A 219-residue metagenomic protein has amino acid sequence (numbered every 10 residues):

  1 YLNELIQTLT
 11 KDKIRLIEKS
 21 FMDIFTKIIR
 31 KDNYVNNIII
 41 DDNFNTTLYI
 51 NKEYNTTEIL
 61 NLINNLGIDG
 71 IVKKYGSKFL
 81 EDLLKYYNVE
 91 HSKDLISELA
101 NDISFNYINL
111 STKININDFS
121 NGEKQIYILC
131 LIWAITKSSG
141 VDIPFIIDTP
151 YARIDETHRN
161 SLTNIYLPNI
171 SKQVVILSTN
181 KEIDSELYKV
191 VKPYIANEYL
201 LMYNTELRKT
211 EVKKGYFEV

Functional and structural regions predicted by a protein language model:
Y1-E4, I29-E53, F145-I147: Long, charged, glycine-rich C-terminal linkers/tails
Y1-T26, N33-Y34, V72: Charged, surface-exposed helical/loop "interaction arms" that form contiguous linear patches used for dimerization
M22, G67-D69, K73-D82, Y86-E90 (+2 more regions): GG-anchored amphipathic helix commonly corresponding to the ABC/SMC/Rad50 NBD signature/C-loop
K27, K31-I38, V89-A100: ABC-family P-loop ATPase nucleotide-binding domains
I38-L84: Internal, charge-rich low-complexity segments
S111-I114: Interfacial catalytic loop of ABC nucleotide-binding domains
I143-P150, D155: Walker B catalytic motif
T157-V219: C-terminal lobe/lid and adjacent interdomain/linker elements of RecA-like ASCE P-loop ATPase modules
